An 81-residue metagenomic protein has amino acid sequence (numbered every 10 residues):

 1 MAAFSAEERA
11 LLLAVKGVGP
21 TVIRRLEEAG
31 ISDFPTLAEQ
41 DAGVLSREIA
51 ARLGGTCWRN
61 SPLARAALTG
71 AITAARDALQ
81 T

Functional and structural regions predicted by a protein language model:
M1-T81: C-terminal extensions
